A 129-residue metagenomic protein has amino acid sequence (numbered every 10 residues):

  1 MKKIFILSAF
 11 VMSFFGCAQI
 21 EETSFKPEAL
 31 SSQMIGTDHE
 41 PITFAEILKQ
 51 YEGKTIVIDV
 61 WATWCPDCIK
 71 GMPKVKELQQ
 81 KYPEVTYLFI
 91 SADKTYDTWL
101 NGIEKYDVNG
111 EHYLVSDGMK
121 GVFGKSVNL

Functional and structural regions predicted by a protein language model:
M1-D38: N-terminal targeting signals for export/organelle localization
S32-I56: A short beta-strand-turn-helix
I35, H112-S116: Short acidic-hydrophobic, aromatic-tinged amphipathic segments that line or gate anion-handling sites
E52-I56, P83-T86, D107-G110: Loop/turn elements at helix/coil->beta-strand transitions in domains of secreted/extracellular proteins
D59, T86-S91: Short beta-strand segments
V60-E77: Conserved redox-active cysteine motifs that mediate thiol-disulfide chemistry, especially di-cysteine Cys-X(1-2)-Cys
V108, D117-L129: Thiol/disulfide oxidoreductase modules built on the thioredoxin-like
